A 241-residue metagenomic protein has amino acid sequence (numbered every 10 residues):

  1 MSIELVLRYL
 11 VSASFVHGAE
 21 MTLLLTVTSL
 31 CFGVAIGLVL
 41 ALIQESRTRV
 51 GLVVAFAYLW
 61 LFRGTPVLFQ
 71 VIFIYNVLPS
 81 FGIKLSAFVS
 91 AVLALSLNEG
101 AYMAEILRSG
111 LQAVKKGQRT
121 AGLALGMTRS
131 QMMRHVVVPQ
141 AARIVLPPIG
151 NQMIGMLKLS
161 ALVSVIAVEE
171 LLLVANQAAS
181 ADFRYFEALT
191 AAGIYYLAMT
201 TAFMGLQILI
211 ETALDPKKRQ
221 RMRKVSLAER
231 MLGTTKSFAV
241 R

Functional and structural regions predicted by a protein language model:
M1-R241: Transmembrane alpha-helices and adjacent helix-loop boundaries
